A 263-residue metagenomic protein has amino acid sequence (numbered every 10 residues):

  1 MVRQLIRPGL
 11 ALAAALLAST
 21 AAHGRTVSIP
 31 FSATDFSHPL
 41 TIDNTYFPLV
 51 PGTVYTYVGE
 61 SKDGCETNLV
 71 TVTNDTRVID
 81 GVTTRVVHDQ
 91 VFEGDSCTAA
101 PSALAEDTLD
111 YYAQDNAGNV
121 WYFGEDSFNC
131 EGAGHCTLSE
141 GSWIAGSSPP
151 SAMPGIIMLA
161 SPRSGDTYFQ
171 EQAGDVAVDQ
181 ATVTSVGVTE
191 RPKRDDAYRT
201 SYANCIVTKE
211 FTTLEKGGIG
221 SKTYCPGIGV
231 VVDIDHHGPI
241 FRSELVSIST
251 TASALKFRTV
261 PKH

Functional and structural regions predicted by a protein language model:
M1-L10: Bacterial N-terminal signal peptides that target proteins for export
G9-S19: Bacterial N-terminal signal peptides
G24-H263: Conserved functional acidic sites
